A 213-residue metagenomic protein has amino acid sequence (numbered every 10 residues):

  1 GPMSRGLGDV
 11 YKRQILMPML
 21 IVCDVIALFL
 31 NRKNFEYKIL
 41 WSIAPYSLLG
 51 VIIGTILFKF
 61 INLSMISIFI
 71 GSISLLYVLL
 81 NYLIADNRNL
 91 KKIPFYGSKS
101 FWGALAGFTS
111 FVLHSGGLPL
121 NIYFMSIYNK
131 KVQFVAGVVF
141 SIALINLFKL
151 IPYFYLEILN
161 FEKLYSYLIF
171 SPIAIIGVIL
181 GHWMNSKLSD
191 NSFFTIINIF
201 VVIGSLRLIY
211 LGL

Functional and structural regions predicted by a protein language model:
G1-L7, Y11: Single conserved hydrophobic/aromatic residue that forms the stacking wall/gate of nucleotide- or nucleobase-binding
R5, V112-N121: Transmembrane helix boundary and interhelical junction motifs in multipass membrane proteins
G6, M17, G71-S74, V78 (+3 more regions): Residues within membrane-spanning alpha-helices of integral membrane proteins, especially the hydrophobic core/packing
R13-L16, Y128-F140: Membrane-interface alpha-helices at helix entry/exit sites of multi-pass transporters
P18-M65, L147-D190: Selective hydrophobic functional segments
D24-K33, L63, F69-F95, H182-W183 (+1 more regions): Transmembrane helix exit motif
L57-F58, G107-S115, K149, G204-L213: Hydrophobic alpha-helical transmembrane segments in multi-pass integral membrane proteins
I93-G107: Small-residue-enriched transmembrane helix starts and helix-helix packing motifs in multi-pass inner-membrane proteins
